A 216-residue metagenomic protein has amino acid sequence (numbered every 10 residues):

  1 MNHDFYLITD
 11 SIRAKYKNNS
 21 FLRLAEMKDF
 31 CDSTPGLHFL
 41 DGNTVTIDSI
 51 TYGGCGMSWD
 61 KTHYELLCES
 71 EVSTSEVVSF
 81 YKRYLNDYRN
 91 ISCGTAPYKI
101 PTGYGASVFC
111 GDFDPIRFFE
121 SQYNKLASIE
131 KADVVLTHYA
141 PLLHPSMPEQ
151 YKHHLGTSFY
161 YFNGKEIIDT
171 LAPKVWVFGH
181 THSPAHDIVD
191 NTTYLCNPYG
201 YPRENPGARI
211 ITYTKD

Functional and structural regions predicted by a protein language model:
M1-D48, E149-T170, R203: Core catalytic region of metal-dependent phosphoesterases/phosphodiesterases, especially metallo-beta-lactamase-like
M1-F5, N43-T44, G56-S58, Y139 (+2 more regions): Active-site metal-binding loops of divalent metal-dependent hydrolases
F5-I8, R13, D41, S92-P101 (+2 more regions): Noncatalytic linker/hinge segments flanking ATPase motor cores
G36-H38, D133, K174, T192: Short, conserved active-site loop motifs that form the nucleotide-linked donor/cofactor pocket
H38-L40, G53, L195: General small-molecule cofactor/ligand-binding pocket signal
T46-D48, M147, K152-P173, T181-D216: Binuclear metal-dependent phosphoesterase catalytic core
T51-H153: Active-site-proximal loop/helix segment associated with metal-binding centers of metalloenzymes
